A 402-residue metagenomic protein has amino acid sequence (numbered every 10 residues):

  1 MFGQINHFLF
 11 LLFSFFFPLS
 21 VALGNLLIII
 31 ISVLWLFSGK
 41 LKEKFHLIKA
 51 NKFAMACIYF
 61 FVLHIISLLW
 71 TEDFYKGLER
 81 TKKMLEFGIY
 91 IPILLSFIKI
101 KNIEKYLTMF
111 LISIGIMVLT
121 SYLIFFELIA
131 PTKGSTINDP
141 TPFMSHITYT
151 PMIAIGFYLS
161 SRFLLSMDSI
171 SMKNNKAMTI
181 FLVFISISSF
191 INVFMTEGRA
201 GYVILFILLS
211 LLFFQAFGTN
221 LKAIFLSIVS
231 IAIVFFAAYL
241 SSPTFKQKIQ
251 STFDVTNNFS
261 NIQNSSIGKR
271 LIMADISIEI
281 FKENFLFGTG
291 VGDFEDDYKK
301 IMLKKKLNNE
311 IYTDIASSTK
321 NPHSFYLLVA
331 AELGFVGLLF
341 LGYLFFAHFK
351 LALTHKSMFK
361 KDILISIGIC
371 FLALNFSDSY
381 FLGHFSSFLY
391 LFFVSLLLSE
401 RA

Functional and structural regions predicted by a protein language model:
M1-E79, L95-L111, F163-I180, K222-L226 (+1 more regions): Transmembrane signal-anchor hairpin modules in multi-pass inner-membrane enzymes, especially those that act on
N6-F13, A54-A56, F181, I185 (+5 more regions): Loop-to-helix entry and N-terminal half of a specific, functionally important transmembrane alpha helix in multi-pass
S14-I31, F45-N51, V62-F87, F97-K105 (+4 more regions): Interfacial transmembrane-helix termini
I30-L36, L209, L341-L344, L364-F376 (+1 more regions): Transmembrane alpha-helices of multi-pass inner-membrane enzymes
I65, N102-S135, M144-F217, L226-L240 (+2 more regions): Alpha-helical transmembrane segments of multi-pass inner-membrane proteins
D168, F213-F214, A223-F225, E332-L372: Hydrophobic transmembrane alpha-helices and their immediate junctions
M195-T196, A216-N261, M273, I278-E283 (+1 more regions): A membrane-periplasm/extracellular boundary helix in multi-pass inner-membrane enzymes that assemble envelope glycans
N261-D275, E283, F287-L333: Long extracytoplasmic/lumenal interhelical loops at the membrane interface of multi-pass membrane proteins
